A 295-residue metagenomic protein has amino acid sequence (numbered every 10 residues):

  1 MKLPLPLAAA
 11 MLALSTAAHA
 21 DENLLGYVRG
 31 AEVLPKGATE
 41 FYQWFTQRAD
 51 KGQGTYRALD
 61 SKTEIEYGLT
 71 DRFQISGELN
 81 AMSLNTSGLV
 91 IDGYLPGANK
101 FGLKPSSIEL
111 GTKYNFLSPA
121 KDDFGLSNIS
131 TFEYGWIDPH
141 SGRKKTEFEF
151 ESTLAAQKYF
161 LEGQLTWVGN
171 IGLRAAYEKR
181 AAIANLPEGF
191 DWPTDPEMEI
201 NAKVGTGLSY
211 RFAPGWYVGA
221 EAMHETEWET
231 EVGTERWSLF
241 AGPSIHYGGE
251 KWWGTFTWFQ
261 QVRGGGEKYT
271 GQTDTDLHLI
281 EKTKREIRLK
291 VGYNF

Functional and structural regions predicted by a protein language model:
M1-L25: Cleavable N-terminal export/targeting peptides
A20-N294: Transmembrane beta-barrel domains of Gram-negative outer membranes and organellar outer membranes
